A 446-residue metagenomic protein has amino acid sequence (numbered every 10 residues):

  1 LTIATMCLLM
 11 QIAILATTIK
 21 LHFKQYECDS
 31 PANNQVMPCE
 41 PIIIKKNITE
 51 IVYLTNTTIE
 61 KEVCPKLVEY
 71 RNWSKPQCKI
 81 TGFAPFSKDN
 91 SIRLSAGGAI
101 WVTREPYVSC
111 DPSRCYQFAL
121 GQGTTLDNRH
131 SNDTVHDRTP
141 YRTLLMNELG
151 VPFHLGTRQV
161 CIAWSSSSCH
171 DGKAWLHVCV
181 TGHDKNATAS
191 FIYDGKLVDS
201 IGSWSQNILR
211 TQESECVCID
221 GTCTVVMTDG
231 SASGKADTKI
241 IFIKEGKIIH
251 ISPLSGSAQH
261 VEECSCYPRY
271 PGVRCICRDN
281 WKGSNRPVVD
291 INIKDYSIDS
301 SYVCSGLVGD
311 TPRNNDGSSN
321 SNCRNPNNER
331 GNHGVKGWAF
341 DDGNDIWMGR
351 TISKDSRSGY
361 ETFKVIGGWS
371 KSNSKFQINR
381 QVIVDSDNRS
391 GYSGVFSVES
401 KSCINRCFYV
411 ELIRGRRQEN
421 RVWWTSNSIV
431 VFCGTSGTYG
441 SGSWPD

Functional and structural regions predicted by a protein language model:
T2-I14: Single-pass alpha-helical transmembrane segments
R93, Q117-A119, A174, T224-V226 (+2 more regions): Short beta-strand elements that form the blades of beta-propeller/WD-repeat-like and other beta-sheet-rich scaffold
Q122-G123, M227-A232, L412-G415: Short beta-strand-plus-loop segments that form exposed binding edges in beta-rich domains
H130-E148, T188-D194, K235-F242, F363-W369: Short, surface-exposed beta-strand/strand-loop-strand elements in extracellular ectodomains
V178: Short tryptophan-centered beta-strand motifs in secreted/extracellular beta-sheet-rich domains of glycan-recognition
V273-C277: Extracellular cysteine-rich, disulfide-stabilized repeat modules
